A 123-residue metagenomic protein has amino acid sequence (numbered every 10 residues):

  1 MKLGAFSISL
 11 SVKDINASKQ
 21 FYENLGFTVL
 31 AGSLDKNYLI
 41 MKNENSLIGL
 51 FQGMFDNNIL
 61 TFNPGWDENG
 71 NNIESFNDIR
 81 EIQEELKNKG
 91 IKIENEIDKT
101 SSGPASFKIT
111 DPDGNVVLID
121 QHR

Functional and structural regions predicted by a protein language model:
M1-K19, H122-R123: N-terminal beta-strand motif that seeds the catalytic metal site of vicinal oxygen chelate
L3, K36, S102-P104: Loop/turn position at the start of each blade in beta-propeller repeats
S9, T28-D35, D98: Conserved catalytic-core motifs of GNAT/GCN5-like acyltransferases
K13-N16, M54-F55, P64-V116: Vicinal oxygen chelate
Q20-N24, D113: Structural preference for long, well-ordered alpha-helical segments within the folded cores of structured domains
E23-L30, I91: Conserved acetyl-CoA-binding loop of GNAT-fold acetyltransferases
L30-G70, V116-Q121: Conserved short beta-strand elements that form part of the metal-binding/catalytic scaffold of enzyme active sites
